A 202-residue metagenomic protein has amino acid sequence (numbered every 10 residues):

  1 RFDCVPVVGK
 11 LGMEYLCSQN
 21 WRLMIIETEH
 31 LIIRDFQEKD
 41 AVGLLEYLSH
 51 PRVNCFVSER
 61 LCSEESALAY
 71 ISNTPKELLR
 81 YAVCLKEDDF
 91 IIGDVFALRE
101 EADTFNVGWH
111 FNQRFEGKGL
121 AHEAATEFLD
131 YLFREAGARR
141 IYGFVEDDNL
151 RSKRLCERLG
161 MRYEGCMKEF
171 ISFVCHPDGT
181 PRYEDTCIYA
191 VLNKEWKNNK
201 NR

Functional and structural regions predicted by a protein language model:
R1-G12: Extreme N-terminal basic, low-complexity initiation segments that serve as generic localization/processing leaders
L11-C55, C84-R202: Acyl-donor (CoA/ACP) binding surface of acyl/acetyltransferases
R52-N73: Conserved GNAT-fold acetyl-CoA-binding loop/helix
S63-S66, P75-E77, L85, N112-R114: Juxtamembrane/interface motifs at transmembrane-helix termini
I71-A82, G93: A short helix-loop-beta-strand connector motif used in the catalytic cores of GNAT acetyltransferases and, in some
